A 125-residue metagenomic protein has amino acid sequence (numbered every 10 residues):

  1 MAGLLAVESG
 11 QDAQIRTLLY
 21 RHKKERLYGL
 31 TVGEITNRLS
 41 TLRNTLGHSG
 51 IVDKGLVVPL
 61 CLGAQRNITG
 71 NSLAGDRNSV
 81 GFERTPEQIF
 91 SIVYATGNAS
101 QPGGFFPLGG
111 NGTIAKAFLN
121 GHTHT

Functional and structural regions predicted by a protein language model:
M1-T125: All-alpha RGS (Regulator of G-protein Signaling) helical domain and cognate RGS-like helical scaffolds
